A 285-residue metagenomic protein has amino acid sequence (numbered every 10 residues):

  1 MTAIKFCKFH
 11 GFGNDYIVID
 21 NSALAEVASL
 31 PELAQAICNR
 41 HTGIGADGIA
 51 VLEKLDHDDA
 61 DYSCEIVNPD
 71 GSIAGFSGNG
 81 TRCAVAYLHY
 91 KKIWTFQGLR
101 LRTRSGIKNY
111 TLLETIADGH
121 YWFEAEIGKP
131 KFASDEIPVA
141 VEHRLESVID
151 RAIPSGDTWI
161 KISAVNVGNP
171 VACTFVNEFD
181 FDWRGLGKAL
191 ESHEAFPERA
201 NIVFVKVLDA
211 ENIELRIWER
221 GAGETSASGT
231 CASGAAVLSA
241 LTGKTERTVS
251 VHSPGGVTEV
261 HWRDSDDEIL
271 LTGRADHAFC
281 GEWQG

Functional and structural regions predicted by a protein language model:
M1-A25, A125, V141-V165: N-terminal, positively charged, Ser/Thr/Ala/Gly-biased leader segments that form transit/presequence-like amphipathic
M1-G119, V171-G285: A glycine-rich beta-to-alpha transition motif near the start of alpha/beta enzyme domains, typified by
G98, T103, I107-N109, L113-S155 (+4 more regions): Juxtamembrane transmembrane-helix boundary motif
